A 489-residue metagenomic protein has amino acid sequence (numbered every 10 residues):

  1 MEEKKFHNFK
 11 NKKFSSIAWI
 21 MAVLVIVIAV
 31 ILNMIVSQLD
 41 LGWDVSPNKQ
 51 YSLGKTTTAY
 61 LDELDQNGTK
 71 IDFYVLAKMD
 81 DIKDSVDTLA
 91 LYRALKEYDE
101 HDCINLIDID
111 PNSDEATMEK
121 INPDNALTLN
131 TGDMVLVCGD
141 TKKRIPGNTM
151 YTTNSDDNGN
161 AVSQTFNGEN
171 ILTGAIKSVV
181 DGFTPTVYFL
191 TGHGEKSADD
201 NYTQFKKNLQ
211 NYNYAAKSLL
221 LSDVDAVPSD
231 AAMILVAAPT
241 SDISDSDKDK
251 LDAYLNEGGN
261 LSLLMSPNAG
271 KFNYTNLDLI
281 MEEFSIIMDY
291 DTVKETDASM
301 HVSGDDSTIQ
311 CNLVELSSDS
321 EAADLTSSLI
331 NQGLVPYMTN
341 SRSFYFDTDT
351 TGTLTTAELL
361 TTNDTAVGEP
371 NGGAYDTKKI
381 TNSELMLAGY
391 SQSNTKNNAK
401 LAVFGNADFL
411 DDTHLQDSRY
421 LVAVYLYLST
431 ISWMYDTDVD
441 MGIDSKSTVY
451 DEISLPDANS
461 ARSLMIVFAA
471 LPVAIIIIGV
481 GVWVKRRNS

Functional and structural regions predicted by a protein language model:
E2-S489: Short, surface-exposed patches at the edges or C-terminal ends of soluble domains, predominantly
